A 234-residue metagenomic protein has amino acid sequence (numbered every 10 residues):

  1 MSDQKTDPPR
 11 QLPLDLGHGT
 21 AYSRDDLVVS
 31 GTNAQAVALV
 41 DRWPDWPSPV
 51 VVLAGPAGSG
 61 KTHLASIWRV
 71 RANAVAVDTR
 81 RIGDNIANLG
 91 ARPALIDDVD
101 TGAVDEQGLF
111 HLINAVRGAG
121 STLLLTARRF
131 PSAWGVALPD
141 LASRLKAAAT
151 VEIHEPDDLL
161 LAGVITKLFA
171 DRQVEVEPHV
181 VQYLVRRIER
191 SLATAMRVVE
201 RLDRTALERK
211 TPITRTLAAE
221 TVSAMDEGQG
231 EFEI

Functional and structural regions predicted by a protein language model:
M1-R42, P47, L207, T211-I234: A short, basic N-terminal segment
S48-L64: Walker A/P-loop nucleotide-binding motif
R69-R80, L89: Post-Walker A helix-loop "phosphate-sensing" segment adjacent to the P-loop in P-loop NTPases
A87-A127: Conserved nucleotide-sensing/catalytic segment adjacent to the nucleotide-binding pocket in NTP-handling enzymes
P131-K146: Short regulatory helix/loop adjacent to the ATP-binding pocket of P-loop NTPases
A148, A162-E175: Conserved AAA+ ATPase "sensor/coupling" helix adjacent to the nucleotide-binding pocket
A148-L160: Conserved AAA+ ATPase "SRH/arginine-finger" region at the nucleotide-binding site
Q182-R186, A193-L207: C-terminal helical "lid" of AAA+/P-loop NTPase domains
